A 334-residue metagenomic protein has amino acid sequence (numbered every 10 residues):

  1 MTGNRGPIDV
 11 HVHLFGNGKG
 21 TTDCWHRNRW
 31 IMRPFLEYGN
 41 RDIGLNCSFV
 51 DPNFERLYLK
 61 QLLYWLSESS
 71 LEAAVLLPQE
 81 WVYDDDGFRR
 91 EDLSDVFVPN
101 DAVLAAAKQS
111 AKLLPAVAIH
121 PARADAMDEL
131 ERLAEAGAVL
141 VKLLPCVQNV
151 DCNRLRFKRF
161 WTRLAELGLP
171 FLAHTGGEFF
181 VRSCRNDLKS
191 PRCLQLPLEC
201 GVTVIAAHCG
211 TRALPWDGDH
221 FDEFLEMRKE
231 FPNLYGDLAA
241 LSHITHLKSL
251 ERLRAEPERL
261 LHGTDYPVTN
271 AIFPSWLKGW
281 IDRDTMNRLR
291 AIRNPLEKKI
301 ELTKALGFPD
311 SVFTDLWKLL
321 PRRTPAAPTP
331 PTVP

Functional and structural regions predicted by a protein language model:
M1-L77, Y83-S94, A305-L316, L320 (+2 more regions): An N-terminally biased module of ancient metal coordination in phosphate/nucleic-acid-related enzymes
I8-V12, A74-L76, L114-V117, V141-L143 (+4 more regions): Hydrophobic faces of well-ordered beta-strands that scaffold small-molecule active sites in alpha/beta enzyme cores
H13-G18, W81-D84, P121-D125, Q148 (+5 more regions): Active-site environment of divalent metal-dependent phosphoester hydrolases
C24-W25, N46-D51, Y83-D95, F180-L188 (+2 more regions): Short, flexible/disordered intra-domain loops and linkers
W65-S69, L133, L164, P197 (+1 more regions): Generic structural signal for hydrophobic
P78-N186, S249: Active-site gating/metal-coordination segments in enzymes
E135-V141, R163-P170, E199-V204, E230-L234 (+2 more regions): Glycine-enriched alpha-helix->loop->beta-strand junction motifs that scaffold or abut catalytic
G210-P334: H/E-rich (His + Asp/Glu) clusters that bind or coordinate divalent metals
